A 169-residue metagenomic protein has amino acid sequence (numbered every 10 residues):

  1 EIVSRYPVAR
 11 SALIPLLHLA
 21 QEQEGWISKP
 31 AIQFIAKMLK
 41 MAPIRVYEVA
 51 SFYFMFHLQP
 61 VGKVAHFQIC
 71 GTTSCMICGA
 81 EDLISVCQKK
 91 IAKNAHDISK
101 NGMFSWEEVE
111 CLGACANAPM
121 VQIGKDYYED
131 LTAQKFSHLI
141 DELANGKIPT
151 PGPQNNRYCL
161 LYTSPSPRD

Functional and structural regions predicted by a protein language model:
E1-H66, G71-L161: Ferredoxin-type iron-sulfur electron-transfer modules in oxidoreductases and energy-metabolism complexes
Y162-D169: Conserved small/polar residues in nucleotide/adenosyl-binding loops
